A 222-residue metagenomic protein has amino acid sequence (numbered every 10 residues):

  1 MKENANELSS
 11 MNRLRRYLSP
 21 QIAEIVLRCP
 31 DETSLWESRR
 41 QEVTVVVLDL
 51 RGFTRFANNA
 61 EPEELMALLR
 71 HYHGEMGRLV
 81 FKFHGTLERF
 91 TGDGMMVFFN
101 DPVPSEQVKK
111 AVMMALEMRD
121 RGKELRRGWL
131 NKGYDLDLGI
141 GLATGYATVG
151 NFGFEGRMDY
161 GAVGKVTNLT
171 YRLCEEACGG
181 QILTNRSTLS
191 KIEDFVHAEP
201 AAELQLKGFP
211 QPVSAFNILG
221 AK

Functional and structural regions predicted by a protein language model:
M1-R40: Regulatory cytosolic signal-relay segments
T44-R55: Catalytic-site or vestigial catalytic-site microsegments of nucleotide-handling domains
V45, M95, L138-T144, A215: A structural signal for short, well-ordered beta-strand segments
F53, Y72, M76, M95-M96: Hydrophobic framework residues that shape the active-site pocket of cyclic nucleotide turnover catalytic cores
L69-G85, D101-I140, K165-C174: Alpha-helical scaffold within the catalytic cores of cyclic-nucleotide enzymes
L87-F90: A short pre-motif secondary-structure segment
F98-Q107, I140-M158, G179-G180: Catalytic strand-loop-helix junctions within cyclic-nucleotide turnover domains
A147, E176-K222: Cytosolic regulatory/linker segments at or just downstream of nucleotide-handling modules in signal-transduction
